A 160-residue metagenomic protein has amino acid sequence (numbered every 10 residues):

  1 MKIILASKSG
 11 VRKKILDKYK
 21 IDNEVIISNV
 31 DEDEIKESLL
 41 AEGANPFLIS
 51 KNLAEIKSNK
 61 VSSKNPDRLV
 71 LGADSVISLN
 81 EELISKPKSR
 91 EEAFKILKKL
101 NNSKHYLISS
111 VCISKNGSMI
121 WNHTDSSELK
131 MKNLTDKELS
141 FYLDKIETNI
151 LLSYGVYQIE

Functional and structural regions predicted by a protein language model:
M1-L69, E82-L83, K137, F141 (+1 more regions): N-terminal polybasic phosphate/anion-binding patch
K2-I3, R68-L69, H105-Y106, S110 (+1 more regions): Structural motif
I35-L39, S78, S118-D125: Acidic/polar active-site rim loop that often engages polyanionic ligands
G72: Generic enzyme active-site microenvironment
S75-H105, M131-N133: Active-site-adjacent loop/tail segments of enzyme domains
S75-I77, L107-S114, Y157: Short beta-strand scaffold segments in enzyme catalytic cores
I96-K98, S110-S127: Anionic-ligand binding region
T124-E160: Active-site oxyanion/phosphate-handling segment shared across diverse enzymes
